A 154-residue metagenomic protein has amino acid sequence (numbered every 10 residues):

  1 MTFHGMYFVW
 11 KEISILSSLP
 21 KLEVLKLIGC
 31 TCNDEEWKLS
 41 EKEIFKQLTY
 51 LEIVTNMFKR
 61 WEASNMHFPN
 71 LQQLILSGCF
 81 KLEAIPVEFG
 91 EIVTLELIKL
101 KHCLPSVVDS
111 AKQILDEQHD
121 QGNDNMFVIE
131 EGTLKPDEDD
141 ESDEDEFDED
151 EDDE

Functional and structural regions predicted by a protein language model:
M1-W10, S17-D34, I44-K59, H67-E83 (+1 more regions): Predominantly recognizes leucine-rich repeat
W37-S40, E62: Short, recurring structural edge motifs at helix starts
